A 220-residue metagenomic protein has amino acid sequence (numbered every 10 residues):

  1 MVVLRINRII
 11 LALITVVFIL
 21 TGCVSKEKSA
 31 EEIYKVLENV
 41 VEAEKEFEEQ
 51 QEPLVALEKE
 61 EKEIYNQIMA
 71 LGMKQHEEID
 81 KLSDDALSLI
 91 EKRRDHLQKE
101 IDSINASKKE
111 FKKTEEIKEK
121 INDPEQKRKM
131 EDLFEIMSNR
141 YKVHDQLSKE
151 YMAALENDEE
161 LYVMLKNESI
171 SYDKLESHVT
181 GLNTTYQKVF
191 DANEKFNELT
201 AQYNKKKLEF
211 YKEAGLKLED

Functional and structural regions predicted by a protein language model:
V2-I10: Bacterial N-terminal signal peptides that target proteins for export
I9-V17: Sec-dependent N-terminal signal peptides
I19-G22: C-terminal motif of bacterial Sec signal peptides marking the signal peptidase cleavage site
V24-Q98: Immediate post-signal-peptide N-terminus of mature secreted/exported proteins
V36, A43-E46, Q50-P53, L57 (+9 more regions): Amphipathic alpha-helix face/heptad-repeat signature
E44, Q51, E58, Y65 (+10 more regions): Sec/Tat-exported extracytoplasmic proteins
E100-L182, V189, F210-K217: Extended amphipathic alpha-helical interaction segments
K188-D220: Extracytoplasmic/luminal low-complexity segments enriched in Pro/Gly and acidic/polar residues that act as flexible
